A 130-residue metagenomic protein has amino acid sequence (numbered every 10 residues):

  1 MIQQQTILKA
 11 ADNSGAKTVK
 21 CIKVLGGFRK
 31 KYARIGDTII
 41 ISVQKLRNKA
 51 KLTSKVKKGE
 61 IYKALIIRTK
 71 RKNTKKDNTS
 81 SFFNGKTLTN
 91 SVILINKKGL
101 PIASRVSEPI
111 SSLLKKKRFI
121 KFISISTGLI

Functional and structural regions predicted by a protein language model:
M1-I130: Ribosome-associated RNA-binding proteins
